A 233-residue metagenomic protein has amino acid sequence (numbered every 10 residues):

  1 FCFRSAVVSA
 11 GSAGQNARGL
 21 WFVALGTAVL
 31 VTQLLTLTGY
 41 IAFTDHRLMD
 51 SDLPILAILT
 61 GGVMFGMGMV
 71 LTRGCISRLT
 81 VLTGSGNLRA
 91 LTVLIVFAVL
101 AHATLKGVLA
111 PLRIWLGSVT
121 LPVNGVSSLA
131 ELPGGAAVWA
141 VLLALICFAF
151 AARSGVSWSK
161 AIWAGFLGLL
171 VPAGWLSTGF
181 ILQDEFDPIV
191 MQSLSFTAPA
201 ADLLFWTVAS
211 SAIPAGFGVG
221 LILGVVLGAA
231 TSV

Functional and structural regions predicted by a protein language model:
F1-V233: Membrane-interfacial helix-loop segments of redox and metal-homeostasis proteins, especially TM-loop-TM junctions
